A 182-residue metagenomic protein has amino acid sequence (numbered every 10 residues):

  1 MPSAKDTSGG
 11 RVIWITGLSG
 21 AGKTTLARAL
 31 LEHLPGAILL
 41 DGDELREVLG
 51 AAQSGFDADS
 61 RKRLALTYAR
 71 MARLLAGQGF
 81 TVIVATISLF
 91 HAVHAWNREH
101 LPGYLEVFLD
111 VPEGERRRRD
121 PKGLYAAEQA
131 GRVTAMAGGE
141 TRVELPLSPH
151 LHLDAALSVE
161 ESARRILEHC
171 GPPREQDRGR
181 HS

Functional and structural regions predicted by a protein language model:
M1-V12: Extreme N-terminal, non-catalytic leader segments that precede Walker-type/kinase nucleotide-binding cores
I15: Hydrophobic anchor at the beta1->P-loop junction of P-loop NTPases
G20: Walker A (P-loop) phosphate-binding loop of P-loop NTPases
K23: Conserved lysine of the Walker
A27-R70: Conserved substrate/cofactor phosphate-moiety recognition/catalytic segment in nucleotide-dependent phosphotransferases
Y68-F80: Inter-motif core of Ras-like GTPase G domains
I83-A85, H100-R119, L153: Conserved phosphate-donor/acceptor-positioning beta-strand/loop module used by diverse small-molecule
R118-R165, P172-S182: Small-molecule kinase domains that catalyze NTP-dependent phosphoryl transfer to phosphate-bearing small molecules
